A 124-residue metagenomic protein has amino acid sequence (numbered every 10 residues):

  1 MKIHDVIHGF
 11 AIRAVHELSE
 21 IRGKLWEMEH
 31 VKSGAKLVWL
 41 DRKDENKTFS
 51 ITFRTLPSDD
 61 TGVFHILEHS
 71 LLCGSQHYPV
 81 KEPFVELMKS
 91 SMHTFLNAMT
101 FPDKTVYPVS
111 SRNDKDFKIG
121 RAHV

Functional and structural regions predicted by a protein language model:
M1-D44: N- or domain-start disorder-to-order transition segments that initiate the globular core
K2-I3, G74, I119: Non-catalytic accessory/assembly modules
R13, E29-S33, L87, S110 (+1 more regions): Generic signature of intrinsically disordered, low-complexity segments enriched in small/polar residues
G23, D41-D116: M16/MPP (pitrilysin/insulinase) zinc-metallopeptidase core fold and M16-derived inactive scaffolds
A122-V124: Conserved small/polar residues in nucleotide/adenosyl-binding loops
